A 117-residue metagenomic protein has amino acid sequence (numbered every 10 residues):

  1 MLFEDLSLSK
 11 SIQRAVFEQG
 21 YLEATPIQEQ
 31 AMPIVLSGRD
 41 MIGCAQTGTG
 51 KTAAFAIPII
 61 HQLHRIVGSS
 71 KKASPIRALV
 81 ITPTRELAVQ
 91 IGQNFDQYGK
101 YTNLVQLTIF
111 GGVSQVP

Functional and structural regions predicted by a protein language model:
M1-C44: Conserved pre-motif I regulatory segment
D5, K10-Y21, S69-P117: Conserved nucleic-acid-binding Ia/Ib motif block in the N-terminal RecA-like helicase ATPase lobe
T25, A53, V116: Glycine-rich phosphate-binding loop at the start of an alpha helix
E29-M41, T52-K71, I81, V89 (+1 more regions): Walker A/P-loop NTP-binding motif
A45-T49: The conserved Walker
